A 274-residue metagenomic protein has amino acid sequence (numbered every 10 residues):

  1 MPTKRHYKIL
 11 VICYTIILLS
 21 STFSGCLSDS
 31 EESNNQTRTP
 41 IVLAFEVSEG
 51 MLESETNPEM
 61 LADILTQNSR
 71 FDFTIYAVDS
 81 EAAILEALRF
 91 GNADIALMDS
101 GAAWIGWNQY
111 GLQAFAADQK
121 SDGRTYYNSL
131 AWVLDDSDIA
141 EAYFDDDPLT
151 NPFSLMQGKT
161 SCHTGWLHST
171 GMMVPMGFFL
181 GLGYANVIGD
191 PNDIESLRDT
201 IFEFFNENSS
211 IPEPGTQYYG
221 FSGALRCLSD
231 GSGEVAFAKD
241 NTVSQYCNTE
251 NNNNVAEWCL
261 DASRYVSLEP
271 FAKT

Functional and structural regions predicted by a protein language model:
M1-Q36: Secretory targeting signatures
S30-F45, E49-L52, L149-T160: Immediate post-signal peptide segment of exported/extracytoplasmic ligand-binding proteins
V42-V47, F115-L130, I188-I211, N248-T274: Periplasmic-binding protein-like
A44-E46, G50-T74: Short, polar/charged alpha-helical segment
F45-V47, A77-A82, N92-G111, A117-Q119 (+1 more regions): Beta->alpha turn/N-cap motifs
L61-R70, Q157-K159, S169-Q217, T249-N254: Ligand-binding cleft/hinge of the Venus flytrap
I75-E86, F90, D99-A102, V187-R226 (+2 more regions): Short helix-initiation/N-cap motifs at beta->coil->alpha
D118-I188: A conserved helix-loop-strand patch within extracytoplasmic ligand-binding domains of the periplasmic binding
